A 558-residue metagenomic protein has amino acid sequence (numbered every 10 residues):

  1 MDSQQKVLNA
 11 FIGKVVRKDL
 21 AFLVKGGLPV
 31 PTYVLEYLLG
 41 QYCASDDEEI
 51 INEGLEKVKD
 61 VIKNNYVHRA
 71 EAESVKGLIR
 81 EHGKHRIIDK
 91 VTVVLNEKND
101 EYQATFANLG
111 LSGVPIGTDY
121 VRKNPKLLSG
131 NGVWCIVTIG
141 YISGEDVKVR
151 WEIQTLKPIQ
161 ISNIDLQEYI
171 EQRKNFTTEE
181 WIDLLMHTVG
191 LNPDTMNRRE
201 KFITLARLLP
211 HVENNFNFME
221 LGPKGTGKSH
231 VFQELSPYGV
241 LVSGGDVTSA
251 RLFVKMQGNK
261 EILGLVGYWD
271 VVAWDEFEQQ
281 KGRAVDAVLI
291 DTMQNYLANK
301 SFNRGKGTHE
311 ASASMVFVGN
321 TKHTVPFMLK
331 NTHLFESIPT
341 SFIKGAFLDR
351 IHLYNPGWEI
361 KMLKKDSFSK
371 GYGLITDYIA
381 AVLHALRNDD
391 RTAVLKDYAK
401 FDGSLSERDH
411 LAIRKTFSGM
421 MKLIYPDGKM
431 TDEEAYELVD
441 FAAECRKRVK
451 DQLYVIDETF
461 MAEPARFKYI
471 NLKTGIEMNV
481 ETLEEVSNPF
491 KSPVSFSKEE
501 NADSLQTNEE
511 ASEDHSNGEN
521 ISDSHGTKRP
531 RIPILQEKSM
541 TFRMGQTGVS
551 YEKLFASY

Functional and structural regions predicted by a protein language model:
M1-T188: Extended, charged/polar low-complexity intrinsically disordered regions
E171, N175, N197-K201, S369-Y372 (+2 more regions): Conserved phosphate/pyrophosphate-binding and hydrolysis machinery centered on Walker-type P-loop NTPases, extending
N192-F327, N331-L334, D349, I470-F496: Conserved ASCE/P-loop NTPase catalytic core
D194, N217-E220, I360, N388-T392 (+3 more regions): Intrinsically disordered or highly flexible coil/loop and linker segments, enriched in small and charged/polar residues
E234, D377-A380, A443-K450: Eukaryote-specific, cytoplasm-facing alpha-helical/coiled-coil scaffolding segments in long proteins
G307-M315, N320-G428: Phosphate-sensing "switch" segment of ASCE/P-loop ATPases
A399-H515, N520, S524, M544: C-terminal alpha-helical "lid" subdomain
G526-S557: Short amphipathic alpha-helical interface segments
